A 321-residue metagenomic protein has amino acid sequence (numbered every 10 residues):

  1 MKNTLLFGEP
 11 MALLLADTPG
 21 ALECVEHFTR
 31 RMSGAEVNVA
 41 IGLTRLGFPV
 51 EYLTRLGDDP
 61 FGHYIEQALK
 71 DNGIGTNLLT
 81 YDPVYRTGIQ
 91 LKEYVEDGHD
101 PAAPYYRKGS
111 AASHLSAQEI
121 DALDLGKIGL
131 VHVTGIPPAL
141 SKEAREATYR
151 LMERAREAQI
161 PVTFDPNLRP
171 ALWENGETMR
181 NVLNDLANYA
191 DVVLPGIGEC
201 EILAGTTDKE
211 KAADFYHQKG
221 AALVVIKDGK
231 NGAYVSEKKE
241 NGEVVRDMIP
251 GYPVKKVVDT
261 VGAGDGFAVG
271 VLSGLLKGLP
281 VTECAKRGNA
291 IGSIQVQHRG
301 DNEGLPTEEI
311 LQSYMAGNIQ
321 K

Functional and structural regions predicted by a protein language model:
M1-G75: Glycine-rich phosphate/adenosyl-contacting loop at the front of the ribokinase-like
K2-T4, E153, K209-K321: Conserved phosphate-binding/catalytic region of the ribokinase-like
P10, P166, G266: Active-site metal-binding loops of divalent metal-dependent hydrolases
T44, K70, Y149, E153-E157 (+2 more regions): Anion (oxyanion) recognition and catalysis
P49-G135, Q312-K321: Conserved N-terminal subdomain of the carbohydrate kinase-like
A158, P170-R246: Conserved phosphate/ATP/ADP-binding segment of small-molecule kinases
Q159-P166: Short beta-strand/loop segments at the ligand-binding rim of alpha/beta enzyme cores
